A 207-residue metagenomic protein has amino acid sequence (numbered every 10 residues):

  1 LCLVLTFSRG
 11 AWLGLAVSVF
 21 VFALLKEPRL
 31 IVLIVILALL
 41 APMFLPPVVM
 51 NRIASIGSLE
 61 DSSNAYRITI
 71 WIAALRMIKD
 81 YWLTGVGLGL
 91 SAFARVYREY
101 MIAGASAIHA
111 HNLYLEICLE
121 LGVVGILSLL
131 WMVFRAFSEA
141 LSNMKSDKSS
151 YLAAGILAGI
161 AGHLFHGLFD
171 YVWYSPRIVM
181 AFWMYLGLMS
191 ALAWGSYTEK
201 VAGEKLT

Functional and structural regions predicted by a protein language model:
L1-A23, E27, L121-G125: Helix-loop-helix junctions and helix-breaking kinks within/between transmembrane helices of multi-pass membrane
L3-T6, A23-S62, I72-D80, L88: A membrane-periplasm/extracellular boundary helix in multi-pass inner-membrane enzymes that assemble envelope glycans
F7-G10, A107-N112, F169-A181: Membrane-interface catalytic loops of GT-C/OST-like multi-pass glycosylation enzymes that act
W12-L24, V35-A41, F134-A136, M180-G187: Hydrophobic transmembrane alpha-helices of multi-pass, membrane-embedded glycosylation machinery
V19, L121-G162: Hydrophobic transmembrane alpha-helices and their immediate junctions
F20-P28, M43-P47, F137-K145, G187-Y197: Structural signal for the C-terminal ends of transmembrane alpha-helices and the immediately following loop
V32-I36, K148, A154, A158-L168 (+1 more regions): Transmembrane alpha-helices of multi-pass inner-membrane enzymes
G57-I72, R76, D80, T84-L121 (+1 more regions): Long extracytoplasmic/lumenal interhelical loops at the membrane interface of multi-pass membrane proteins
